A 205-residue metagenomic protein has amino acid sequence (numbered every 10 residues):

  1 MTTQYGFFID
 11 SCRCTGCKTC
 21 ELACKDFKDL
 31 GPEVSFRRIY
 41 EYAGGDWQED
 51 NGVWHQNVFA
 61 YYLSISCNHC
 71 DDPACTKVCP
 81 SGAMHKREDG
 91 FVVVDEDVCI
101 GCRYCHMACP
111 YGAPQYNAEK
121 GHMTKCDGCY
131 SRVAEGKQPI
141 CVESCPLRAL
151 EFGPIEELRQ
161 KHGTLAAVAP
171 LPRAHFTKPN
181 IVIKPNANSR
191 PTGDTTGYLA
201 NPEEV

Functional and structural regions predicted by a protein language model:
M1-V205: Non-ligating segments of multi-cofactor redox enzymes
